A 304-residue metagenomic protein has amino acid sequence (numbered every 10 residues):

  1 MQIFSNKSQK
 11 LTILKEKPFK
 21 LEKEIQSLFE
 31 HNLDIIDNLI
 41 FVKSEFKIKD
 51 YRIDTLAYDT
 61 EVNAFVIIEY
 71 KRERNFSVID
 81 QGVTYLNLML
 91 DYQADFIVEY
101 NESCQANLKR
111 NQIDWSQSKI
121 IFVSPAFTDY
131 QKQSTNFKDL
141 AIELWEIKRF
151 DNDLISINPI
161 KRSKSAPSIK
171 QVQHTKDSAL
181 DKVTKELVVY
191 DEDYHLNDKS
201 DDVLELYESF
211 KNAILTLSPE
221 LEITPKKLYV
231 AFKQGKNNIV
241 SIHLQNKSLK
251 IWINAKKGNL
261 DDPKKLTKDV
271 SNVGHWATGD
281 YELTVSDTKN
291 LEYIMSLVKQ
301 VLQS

Functional and structural regions predicted by a protein language model:
M1-S218, E222-S248, K256-G258, K268-V270 (+3 more regions): Charged, terminal alpha-helix-loop-beta segments that serve as non-catalytic nucleic-acid engagement and/or assembly
N254, P263-L266: Short, surface-exposed loop/helix-turn segments at secondary-structure junctions that function as lids/hinges flanking
